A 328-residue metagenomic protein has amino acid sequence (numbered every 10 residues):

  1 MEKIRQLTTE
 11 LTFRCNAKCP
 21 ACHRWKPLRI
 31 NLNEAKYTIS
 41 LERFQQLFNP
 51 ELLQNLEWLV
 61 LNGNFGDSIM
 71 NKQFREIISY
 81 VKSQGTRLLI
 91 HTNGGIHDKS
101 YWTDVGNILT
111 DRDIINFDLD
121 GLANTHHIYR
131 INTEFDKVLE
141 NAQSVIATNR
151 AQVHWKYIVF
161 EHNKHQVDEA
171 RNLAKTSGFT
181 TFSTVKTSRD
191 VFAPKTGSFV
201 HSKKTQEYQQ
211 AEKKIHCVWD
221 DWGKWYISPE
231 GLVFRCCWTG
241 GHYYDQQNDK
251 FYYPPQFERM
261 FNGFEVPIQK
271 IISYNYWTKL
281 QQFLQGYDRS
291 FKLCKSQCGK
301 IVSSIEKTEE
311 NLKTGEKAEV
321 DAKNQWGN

Functional and structural regions predicted by a protein language model:
M1-I114, I128, N132-D136, E140 (+1 more regions): Conserved alpha-helical substructure of the radical SAM core
M1-R5, W25, V233, W238-N328: Flexible mid-to-C-terminal extensions adjoining Fe-S/redox cofactors in radical SAM and related proteins
Q6-E10, Q54-N62, Q84-H91, T110-L119 (+2 more regions): Conserved C-terminal portion of the radical SAM core fold that forms the substrate/S-adenosylmethionine-binding
T9, F13-N16, A211, D288 (+1 more regions): Processing junctions and N-termini across compartments
R14-N16, P27-R29, G66, G95-H97 (+6 more regions): Short, solvent-exposed loop/turn segments at secondary-structure junctions
P20-C22, F74, Y101-T103, Y129 (+4 more regions): Short aromatic-enriched loop/helix-cap "lid" or pocket-rim segments at secondary-structure transitions that line
N31-E34, H126-Y129, P194-G197, E207-Y208: Short acidic, glycine/proline-rich loop/turn micro-motifs
D67-M70, D98, N163, F264 (+1 more regions): Alpha-helix N-cap/loop-to-helix initiation residues
